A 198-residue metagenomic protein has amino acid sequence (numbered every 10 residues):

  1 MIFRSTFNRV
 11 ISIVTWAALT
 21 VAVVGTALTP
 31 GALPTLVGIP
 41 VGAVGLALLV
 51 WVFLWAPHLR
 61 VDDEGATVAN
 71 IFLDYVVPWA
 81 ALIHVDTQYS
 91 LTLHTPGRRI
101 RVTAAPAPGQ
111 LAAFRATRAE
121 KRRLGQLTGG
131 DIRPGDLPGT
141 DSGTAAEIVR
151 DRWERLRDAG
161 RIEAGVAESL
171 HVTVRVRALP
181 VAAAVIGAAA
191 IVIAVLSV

Functional and structural regions predicted by a protein language model:
M1-P30, E147-V198: N-terminal membrane-targeting/pre-transmembrane regions
A18, A27-L28, V85-D86, T92-H94 (+3 more regions): Glycine-rich loops and low-complexity Gly/Arg-rich segments that provide flexible linkers or classic glycine-based
V21, I39-F53, V185-I191: Single-pass alpha-helical transmembrane signal-anchor segments
A32-L36: Helix-coil boundary and interhelical linker segments in multi-pass alpha-helical membrane proteins
L46-Y89: Conserved beta-hairpin
V77-P108: Acidic, Ser/Thr-rich low-complexity segments on the non-lumenal side of membrane proteins
R99-G165: A membrane-cytosol interface segment of integral membrane proteins
